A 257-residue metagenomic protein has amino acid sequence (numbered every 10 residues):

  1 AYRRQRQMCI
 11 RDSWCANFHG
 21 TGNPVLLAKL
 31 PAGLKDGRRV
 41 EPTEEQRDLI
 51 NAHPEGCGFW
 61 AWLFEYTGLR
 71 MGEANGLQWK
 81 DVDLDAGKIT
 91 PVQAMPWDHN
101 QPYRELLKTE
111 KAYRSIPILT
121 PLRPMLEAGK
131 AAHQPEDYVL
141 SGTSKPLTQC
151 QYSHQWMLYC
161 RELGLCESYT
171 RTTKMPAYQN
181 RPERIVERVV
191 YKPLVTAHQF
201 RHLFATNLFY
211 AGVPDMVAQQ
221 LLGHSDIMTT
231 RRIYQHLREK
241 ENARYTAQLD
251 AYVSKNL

Functional and structural regions predicted by a protein language model:
A1-I10: Single conserved hydrophobic/aromatic residue that forms the stacking wall/gate of nucleotide- or nucleobase-binding
R4, G20-L77, D85, P96 (+4 more regions): Basic, Lys/Arg- and aromatic-enriched nucleic-acid-binding interface segment
W14-L26, L84-G87, E127-H133, G164-T173 (+1 more regions): Proline-centered turn/helix-capping motifs that create local helix->coil transitions or kinks
G33-L34, M95, R123, L222-Q248: Catalytic-site neighborhood detector that most strongly recognizes the C-terminal catalytic loop/helix of tyrosine
A52-C57, T67, I116, A131-Y138 (+4 more regions): Short, basic (Lys/Arg/His-rich) helix/loop patches that form interaction surfaces in the mid-to-C-terminal regions
D81: Phosphate-binding active sites in nucleotide-utilizing proteins
A86, W97-Y113, T120-L122, G142-T143 (+3 more regions): C-terminal secondary-structure termini that scaffold catalytic or DNA-interacting sites
